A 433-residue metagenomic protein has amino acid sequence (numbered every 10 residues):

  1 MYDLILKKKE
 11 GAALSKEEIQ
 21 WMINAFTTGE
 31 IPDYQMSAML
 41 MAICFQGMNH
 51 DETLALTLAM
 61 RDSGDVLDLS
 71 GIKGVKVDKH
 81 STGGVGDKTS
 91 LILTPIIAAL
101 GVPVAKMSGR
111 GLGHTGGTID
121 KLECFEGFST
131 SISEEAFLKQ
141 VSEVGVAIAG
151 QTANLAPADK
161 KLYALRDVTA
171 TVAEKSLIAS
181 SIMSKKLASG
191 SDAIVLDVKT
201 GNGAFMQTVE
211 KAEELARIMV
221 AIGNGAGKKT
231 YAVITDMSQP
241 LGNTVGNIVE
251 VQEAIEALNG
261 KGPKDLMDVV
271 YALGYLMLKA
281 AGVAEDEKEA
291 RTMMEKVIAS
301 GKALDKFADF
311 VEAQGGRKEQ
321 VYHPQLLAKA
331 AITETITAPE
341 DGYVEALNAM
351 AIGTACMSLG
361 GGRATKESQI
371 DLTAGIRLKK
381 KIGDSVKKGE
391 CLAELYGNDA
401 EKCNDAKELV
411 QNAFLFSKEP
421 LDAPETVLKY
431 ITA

Functional and structural regions predicted by a protein language model:
M1-G86, L258, K306-R317, K429 (+1 more regions): Acidic, glycine/proline-rich low-complexity segments that act as flexible tails and inter-domain linkers
K8, A13-K16, F26, V66 (+5 more regions): Well-ordered secondary-structure scaffolds
L40-C44, K121, D159-V168, D197-M206 (+1 more regions): Active-site-proximal beta-alpha loop/turn segments in soluble metabolic enzymes
F45, L91-A105, K185-G190, G225-A226 (+1 more regions): Alpha-helix C-terminal capping segments
V75-A98, V102-H114: Glycine/serine-rich anion-binding loops at beta->alpha junctions that coordinate negatively charged ligand groups
M107, V141, A149-Q151, D197-G201 (+1 more regions): Short beta-strand segments
K121-A147, R217-G223, G227: A glycine-rich helix N-cap at a beta->alpha junction
S142-S191: Phosphate/diphosphate-binding glycine-rich loops and adjacent basic-rich segments that engage nucleotide
